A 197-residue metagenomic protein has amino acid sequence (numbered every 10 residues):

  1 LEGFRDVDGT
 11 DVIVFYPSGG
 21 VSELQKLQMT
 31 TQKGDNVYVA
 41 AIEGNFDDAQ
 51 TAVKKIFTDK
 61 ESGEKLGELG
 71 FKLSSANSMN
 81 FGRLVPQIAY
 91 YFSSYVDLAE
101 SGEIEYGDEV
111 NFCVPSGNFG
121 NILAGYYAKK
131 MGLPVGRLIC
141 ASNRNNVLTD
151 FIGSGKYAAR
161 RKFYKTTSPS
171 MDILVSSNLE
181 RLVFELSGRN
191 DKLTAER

Functional and structural regions predicted by a protein language model:
L1-R197: PLP-dependent amino-acid enzyme catalytic core
